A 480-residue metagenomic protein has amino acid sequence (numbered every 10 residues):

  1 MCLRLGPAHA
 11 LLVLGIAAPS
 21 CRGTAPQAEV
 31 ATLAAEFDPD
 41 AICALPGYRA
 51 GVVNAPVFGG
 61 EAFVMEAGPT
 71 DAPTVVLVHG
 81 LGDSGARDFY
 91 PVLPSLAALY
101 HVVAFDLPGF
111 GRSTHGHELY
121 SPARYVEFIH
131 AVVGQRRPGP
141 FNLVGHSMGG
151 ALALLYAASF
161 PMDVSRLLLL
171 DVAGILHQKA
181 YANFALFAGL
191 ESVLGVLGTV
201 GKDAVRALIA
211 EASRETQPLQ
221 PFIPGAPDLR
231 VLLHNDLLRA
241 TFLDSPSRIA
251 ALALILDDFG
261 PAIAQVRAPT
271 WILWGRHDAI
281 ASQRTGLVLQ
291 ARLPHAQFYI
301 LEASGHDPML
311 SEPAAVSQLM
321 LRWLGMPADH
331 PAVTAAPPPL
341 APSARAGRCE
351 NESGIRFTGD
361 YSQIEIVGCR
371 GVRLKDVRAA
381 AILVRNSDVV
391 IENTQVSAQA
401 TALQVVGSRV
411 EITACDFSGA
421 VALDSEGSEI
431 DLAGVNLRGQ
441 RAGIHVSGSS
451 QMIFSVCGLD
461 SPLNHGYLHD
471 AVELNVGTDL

Functional and structural regions predicted by a protein language model:
C2-L3, L12, C21-V76, L99-Y100 (+3 more regions): Alpha/beta-hydrolase fold catalytic core
A67-R112: Conserved HGGG/HGGXW glycine-rich cap/lid loop of the alpha/beta-hydrolase fold
A104-V144: Active-site loop/oxyanion-hole signature of alpha/beta-hydrolase fold enzymes
A158, L167-V200: Flexible "cap/lid" loop of the alpha/beta hydrolase fold
V231-F259: Hydrophobic, aromatic-rich cap/lid helix
L254, H277-A281: Acidic catalytic loop of the alpha/beta-hydrolase fold
V266, I272-W274, D278: Short beta-strand/loop motif that positions the catalytic acidic residue of the alpha/beta-hydrolase fold
I355, S362-V367, A380-R385, T401-V406 (+4 more regions): Glycine-rich beta-solenoid repeat tracts in large extracellular/virion proteins
